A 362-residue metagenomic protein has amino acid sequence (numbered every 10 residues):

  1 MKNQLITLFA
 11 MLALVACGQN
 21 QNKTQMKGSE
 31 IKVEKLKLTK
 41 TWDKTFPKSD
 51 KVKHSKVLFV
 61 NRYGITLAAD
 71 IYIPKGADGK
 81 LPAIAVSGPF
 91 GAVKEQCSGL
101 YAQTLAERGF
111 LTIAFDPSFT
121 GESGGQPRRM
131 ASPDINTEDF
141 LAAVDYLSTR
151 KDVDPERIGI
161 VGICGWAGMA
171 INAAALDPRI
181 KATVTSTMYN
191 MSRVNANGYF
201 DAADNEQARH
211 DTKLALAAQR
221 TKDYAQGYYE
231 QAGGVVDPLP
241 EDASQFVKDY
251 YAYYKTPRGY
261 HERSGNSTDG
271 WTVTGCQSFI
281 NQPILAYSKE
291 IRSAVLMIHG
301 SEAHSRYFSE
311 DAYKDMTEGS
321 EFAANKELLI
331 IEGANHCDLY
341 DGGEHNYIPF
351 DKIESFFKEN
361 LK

Functional and structural regions predicted by a protein language model:
V33-G79: N-terminal cap/lid segment of alpha/beta-hydrolase-fold proteins
G79-P89: Short beta-strand element of the alpha/beta-hydrolase
G91-Q103, P117: The serine-hydrolase catalytic nucleophile loop
T104-G124: Conserved alpha/beta-hydrolase
M130-K151: Alpha/beta-hydrolase active-site loop
I171-K255: Alpha/beta-hydrolase-fold enzymes
I291, M297-H299: Short beta-strand/loop motif that positions the catalytic acidic residue of the alpha/beta-hydrolase fold
A334-N346: Catalytic histidine-centered segment of alpha/beta-hydrolase-like enzymes
